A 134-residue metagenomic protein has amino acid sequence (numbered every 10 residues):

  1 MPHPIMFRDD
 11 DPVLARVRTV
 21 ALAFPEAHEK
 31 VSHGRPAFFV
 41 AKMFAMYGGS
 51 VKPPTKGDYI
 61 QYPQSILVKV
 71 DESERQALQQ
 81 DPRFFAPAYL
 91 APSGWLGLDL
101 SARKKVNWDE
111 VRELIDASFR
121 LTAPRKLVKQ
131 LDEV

Functional and structural regions predicted by a protein language model:
M1-V134: Charge-dense, helix-prone N-terminal extensions
